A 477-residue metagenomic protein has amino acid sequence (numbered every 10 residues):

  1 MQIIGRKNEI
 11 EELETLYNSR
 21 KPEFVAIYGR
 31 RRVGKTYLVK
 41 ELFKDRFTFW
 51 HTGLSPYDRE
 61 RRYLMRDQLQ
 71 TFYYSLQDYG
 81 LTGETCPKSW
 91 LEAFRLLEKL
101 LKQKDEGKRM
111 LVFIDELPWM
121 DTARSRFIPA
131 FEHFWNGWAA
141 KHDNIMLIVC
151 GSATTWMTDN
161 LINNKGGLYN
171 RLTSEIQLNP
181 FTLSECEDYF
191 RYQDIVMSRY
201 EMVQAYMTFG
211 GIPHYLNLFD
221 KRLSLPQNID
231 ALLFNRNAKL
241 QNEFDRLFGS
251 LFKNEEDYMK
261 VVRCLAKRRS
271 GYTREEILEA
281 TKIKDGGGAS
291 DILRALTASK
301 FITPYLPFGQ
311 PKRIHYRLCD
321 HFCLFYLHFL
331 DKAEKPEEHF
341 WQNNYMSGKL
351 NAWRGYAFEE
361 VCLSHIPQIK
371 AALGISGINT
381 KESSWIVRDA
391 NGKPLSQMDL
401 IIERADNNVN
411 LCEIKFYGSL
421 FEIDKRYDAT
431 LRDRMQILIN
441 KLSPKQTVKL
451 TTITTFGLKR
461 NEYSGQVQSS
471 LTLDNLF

Functional and structural regions predicted by a protein language model:
M1-G348, L450: Phosphate-binding site recognition
F308, I314-F477: A cross-kingdom feature that marks ATP-driven nucleic-acid transaction machinery
